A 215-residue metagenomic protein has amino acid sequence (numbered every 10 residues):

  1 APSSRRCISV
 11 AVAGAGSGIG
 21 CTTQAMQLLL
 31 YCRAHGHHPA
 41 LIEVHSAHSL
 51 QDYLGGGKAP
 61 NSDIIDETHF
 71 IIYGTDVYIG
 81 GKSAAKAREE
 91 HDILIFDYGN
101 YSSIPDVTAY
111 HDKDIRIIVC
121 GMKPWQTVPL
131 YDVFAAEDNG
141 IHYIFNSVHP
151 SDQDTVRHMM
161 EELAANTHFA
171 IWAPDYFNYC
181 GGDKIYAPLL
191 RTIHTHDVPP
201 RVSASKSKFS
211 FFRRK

Functional and structural regions predicted by a protein language model:
A1-C7: Intrinsically disordered, low-complexity linkers and terminal tails enriched in Pro/Gly and often acidic or mixed-charge
P2, Y179-K215: NTP-binding/hydrolysis catalytic cores, primarily Walker-type P-loop NTPases
I8-I19, A34, H38-D112, A170-D183: P-loop/Walker-type NTP enzyme "switch/lid" segment
T23-Q24: Hydrophobic positions on the alpha1 helix immediately C-terminal to the Walker A/P-loop
Q27, Y31: Active-site signature of alpha/beta-hydrolase-fold catalytic machinery across serine- and Asp/Cys-nucleophile hydrolases
H35-H37, I64-T68, C120-G121, I141-F145 (+2 more regions): Glycine-rich loops and low-complexity Gly/Arg-rich segments that provide flexible linkers or classic glycine-based
G80-A84, L130-F134, I185-H196: Generic hydrophobic alpha-helical segments
E90-I93, Y98-D183: Conserved catalytic-core segment of NTP-binding enzymes
